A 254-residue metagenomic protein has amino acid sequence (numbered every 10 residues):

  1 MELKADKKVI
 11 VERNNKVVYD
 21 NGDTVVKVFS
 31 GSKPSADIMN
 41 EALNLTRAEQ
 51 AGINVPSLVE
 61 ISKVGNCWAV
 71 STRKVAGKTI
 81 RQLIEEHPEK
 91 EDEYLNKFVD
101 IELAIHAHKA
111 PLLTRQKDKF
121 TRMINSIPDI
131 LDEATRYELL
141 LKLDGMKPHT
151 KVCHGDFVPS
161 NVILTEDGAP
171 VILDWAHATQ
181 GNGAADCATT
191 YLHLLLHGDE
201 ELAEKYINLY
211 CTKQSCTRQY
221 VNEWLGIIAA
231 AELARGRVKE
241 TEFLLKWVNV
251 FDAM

Functional and structural regions predicted by a protein language model:
K8-M39: ATP-binding glycine-rich loop module of kinase domains
S35-A51: The N-lobe alphaC helix and its flanking beta3-alphaC-beta4 segment of protein kinase-like domains, centered on
E49-E60: Conserved HxN/HPN-centered segment at the entrance to the catalytic loop of eukaryotic protein kinase-like domains
G65-T79: Conserved short submotifs of the Hanks-type protein kinase catalytic core that shape the nucleotide-binding pocket
P88-K117: Internal "kinase-insert"/substrate-recognition segments embedded within catalytic cores of ATP-dependent enzymes
A107-G155, E166, V171: An alpha-helical support segment within catalytic cores of ATP-dependent transferases
T189-M254: Helix-rich C-terminal or lid/interface subdomains of diverse kinases
